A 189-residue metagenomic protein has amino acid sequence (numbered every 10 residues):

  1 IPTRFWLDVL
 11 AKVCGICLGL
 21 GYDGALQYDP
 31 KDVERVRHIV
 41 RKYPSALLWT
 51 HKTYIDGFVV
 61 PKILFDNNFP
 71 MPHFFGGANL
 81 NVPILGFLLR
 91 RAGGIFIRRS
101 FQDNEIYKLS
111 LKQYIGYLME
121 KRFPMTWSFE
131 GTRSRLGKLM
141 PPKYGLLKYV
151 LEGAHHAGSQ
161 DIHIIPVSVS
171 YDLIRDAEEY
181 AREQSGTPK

Functional and structural regions predicted by a protein language model:
I1-A46, H51-K62, G86-G93, K112-Q113 (+1 more regions): Membrane-anchoring hydrophobic helices of lipid-metabolizing enzymes
R4, R35-R37, R41, R90-R91 (+5 more regions): Arginine residue identity/basic-tract feature
W6, R41-Y107, A154-I165: Catalytic core of membrane glycerolipid acyltransferases/transacylases, capturing the structured, soluble-facing
G15, K31-E34, N68, N81 (+4 more regions): Short, surface-exposed, charged/polar-biased interaction segments
Y22-G24, D56, D103-L111, K138-K143: Phosphate/oxyanion-binding active-site loops and adjacent basic polyanion-contact surfaces
R35, T53-G57, L80-I84, D103-E105 (+3 more regions): Flexible loop/turn segments at secondary-structure boundaries
F69-G76, Q113-K189: Membrane-associated lipid acylation/remodeling enzymes share a hydrophobic transmembrane-juxtamembrane segment
